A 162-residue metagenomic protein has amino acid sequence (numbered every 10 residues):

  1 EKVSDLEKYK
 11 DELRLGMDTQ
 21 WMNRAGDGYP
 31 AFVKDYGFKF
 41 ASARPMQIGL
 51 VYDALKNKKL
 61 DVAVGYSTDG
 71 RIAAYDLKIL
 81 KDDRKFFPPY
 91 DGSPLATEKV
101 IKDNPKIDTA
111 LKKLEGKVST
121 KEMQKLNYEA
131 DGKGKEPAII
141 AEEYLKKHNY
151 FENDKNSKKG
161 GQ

Functional and structural regions predicted by a protein language model:
E1, D91-N104: A bilobed periplasmic-binding-protein/Venus flytrap-type ligand-binding module shared by bacterial periplasmic
E1-K8, R24-G26, D103-N153: Ligand-binding clefts/hinges and TM-proximal coupling segments of bilobed small-molecule sensing domains
E1-Y52, K135: Bilobed "Venus flytrap"/periplasmic-binding protein-like clamshell domains and structurally analogous long
K10-L13, A54-G65: Alpha-to-beta junction loops
T19, Q47-I48, V64-G70, Y90 (+1 more regions): Beta->alpha turn/N-cap motifs
N23-D27, Y52-A54, A63, R71-A74: Short acidic/glycine-rich loop or secondary-structure boundary segments that cap or lie
N57-K59, R71-K85: Ligand-binding "clamshell"
D154-Q162: Short, low-complexity disordered leader/linker segments with a strong preference for bacterial N-terminal type II
